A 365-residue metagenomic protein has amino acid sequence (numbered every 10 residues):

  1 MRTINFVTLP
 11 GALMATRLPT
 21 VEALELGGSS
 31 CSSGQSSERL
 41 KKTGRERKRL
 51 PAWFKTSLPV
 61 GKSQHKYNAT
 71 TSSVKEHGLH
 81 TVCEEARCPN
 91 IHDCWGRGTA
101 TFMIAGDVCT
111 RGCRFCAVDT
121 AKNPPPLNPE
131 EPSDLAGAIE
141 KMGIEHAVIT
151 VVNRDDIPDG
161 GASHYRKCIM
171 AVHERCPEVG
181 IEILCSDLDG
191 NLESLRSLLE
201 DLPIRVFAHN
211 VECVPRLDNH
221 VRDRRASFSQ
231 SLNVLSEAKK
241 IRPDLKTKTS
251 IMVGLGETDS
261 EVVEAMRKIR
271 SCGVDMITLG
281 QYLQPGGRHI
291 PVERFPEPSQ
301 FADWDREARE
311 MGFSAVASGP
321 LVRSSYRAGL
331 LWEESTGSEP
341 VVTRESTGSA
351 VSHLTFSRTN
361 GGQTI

Functional and structural regions predicted by a protein language model:
R2-T101, A117, G137-E140, K167-V179 (+4 more regions): Auxiliary Fe-S-binding modules of radical SAM enzymes
M103-C116: Cysteine-centered iron-sulfur cluster-binding motifs in ferredoxin-type domains/subunits of redox enzymes
T120-A147: Conserved alpha-helical substructure of the radical SAM core
I144-T150, P203-P215, V274-L283: Non-cysteine beta-strand/loop elements that form the S-adenosyl-L-methionine
A147-K167, G256-E261: Conserved glycine-rich "GG(E/T)P / GGGxP" loop and the immediately following alpha-helix in the radical SAM core
I149, I183, T249-I251: Structural beta-sheet core signal
N153-P158, P215-V221, P285-P291: A short acidic, helix-capping loop that chelates divalent metal ions and anchors anionic groups
D189, F207-F228: Acidic/histidine-rich catalytic cores of soluble enzymes
